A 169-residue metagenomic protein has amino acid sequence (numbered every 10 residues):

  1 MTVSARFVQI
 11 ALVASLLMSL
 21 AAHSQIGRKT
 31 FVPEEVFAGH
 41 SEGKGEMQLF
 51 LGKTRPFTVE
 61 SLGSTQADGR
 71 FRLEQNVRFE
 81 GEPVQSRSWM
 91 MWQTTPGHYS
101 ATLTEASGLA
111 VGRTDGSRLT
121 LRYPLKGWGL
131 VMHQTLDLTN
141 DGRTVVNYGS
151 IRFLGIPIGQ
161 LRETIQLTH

Functional and structural regions predicted by a protein language model:
M1-A11: Bacterial N-terminal signal peptides that target proteins for export
Q9-S19: Bacterial N-terminal signal peptides
M18-I26: Bacterial Sec-dependent signal peptides at the C-terminal "C-region" and cleavage site
I26-H40, N140: N-terminal helix-cap/turn-to-beta initiation motif at the start of protein domains
G27, F31, K44-T135: Central antiparallel beta-sheet cores of small beta-barrel/beta-sandwich binding domains
E34, T54-P56, G129, G142 (+1 more regions): Short coil/turn motifs at beta-sheet boundaries
F37-G45, N147: A short, Trp-centered hydrophobic/proline-enriched beta-strand micro-motif
L136-T144, Y148-H169: Edge beta-strand at a domain terminus
